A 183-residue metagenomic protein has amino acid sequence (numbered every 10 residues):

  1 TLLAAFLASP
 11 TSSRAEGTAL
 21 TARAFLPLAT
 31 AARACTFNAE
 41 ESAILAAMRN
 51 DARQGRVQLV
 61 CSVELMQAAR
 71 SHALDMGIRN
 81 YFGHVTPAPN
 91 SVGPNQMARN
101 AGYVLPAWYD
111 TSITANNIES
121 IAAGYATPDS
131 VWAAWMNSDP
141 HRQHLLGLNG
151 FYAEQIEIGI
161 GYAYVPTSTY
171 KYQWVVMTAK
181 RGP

Functional and structural regions predicted by a protein language model:
T1-A8: Bacterial N-terminal signal peptides
T11-R14: Sec/Tat signal peptide C-region and signal peptidase I cleavage site
E16-P183: Functional surface patches built around histidine and acidic residues
